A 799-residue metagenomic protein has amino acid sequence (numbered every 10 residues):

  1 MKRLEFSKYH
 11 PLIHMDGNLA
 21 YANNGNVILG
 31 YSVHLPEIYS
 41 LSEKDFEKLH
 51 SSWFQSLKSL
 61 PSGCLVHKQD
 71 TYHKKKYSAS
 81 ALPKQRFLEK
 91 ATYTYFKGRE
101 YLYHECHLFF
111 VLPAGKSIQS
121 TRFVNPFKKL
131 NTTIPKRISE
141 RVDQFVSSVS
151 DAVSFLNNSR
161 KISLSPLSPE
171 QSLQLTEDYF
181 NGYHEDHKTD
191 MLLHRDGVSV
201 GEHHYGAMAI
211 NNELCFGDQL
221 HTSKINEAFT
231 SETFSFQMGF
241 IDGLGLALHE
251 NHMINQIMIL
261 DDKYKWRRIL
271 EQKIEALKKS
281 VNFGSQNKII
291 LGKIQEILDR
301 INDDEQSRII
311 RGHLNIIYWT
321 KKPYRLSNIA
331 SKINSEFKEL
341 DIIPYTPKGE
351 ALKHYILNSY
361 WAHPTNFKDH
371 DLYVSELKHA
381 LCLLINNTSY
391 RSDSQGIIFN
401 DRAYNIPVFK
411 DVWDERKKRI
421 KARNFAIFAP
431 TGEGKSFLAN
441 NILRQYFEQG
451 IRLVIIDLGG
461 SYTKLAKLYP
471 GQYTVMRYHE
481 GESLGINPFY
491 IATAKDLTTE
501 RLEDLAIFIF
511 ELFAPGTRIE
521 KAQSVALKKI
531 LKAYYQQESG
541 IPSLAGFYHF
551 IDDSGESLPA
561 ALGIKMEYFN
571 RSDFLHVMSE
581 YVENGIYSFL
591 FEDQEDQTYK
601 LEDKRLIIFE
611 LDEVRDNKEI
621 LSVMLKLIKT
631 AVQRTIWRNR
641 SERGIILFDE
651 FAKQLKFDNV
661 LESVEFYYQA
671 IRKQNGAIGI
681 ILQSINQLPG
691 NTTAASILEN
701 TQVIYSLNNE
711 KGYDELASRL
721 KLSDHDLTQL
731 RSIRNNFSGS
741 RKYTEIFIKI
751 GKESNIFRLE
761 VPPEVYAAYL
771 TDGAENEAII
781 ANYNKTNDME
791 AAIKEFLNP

Functional and structural regions predicted by a protein language model:
M1-I385: Extended, folded cores of ATP/NTP-driven motor/assembly subunits in large transport and secretion machines
E43-S59, L248, I343, H354-V408 (+7 more regions): P-loop NTPase motor domains
Y95, L497-H549, L688, T692-P799: P-loop NTPase motor core of the ASCE superfamily
I406-R419: Pre-Walker A adenine-sensing motif
I427: Hydrophobic anchor at the beta1->P-loop junction of P-loop NTPases
G432: Walker A (P-loop) phosphate-binding loop of P-loop NTPases
K435: Conserved lysine of the Walker
L438: Hydrophobic positions on the alpha1 helix immediately C-terminal to the Walker A/P-loop
